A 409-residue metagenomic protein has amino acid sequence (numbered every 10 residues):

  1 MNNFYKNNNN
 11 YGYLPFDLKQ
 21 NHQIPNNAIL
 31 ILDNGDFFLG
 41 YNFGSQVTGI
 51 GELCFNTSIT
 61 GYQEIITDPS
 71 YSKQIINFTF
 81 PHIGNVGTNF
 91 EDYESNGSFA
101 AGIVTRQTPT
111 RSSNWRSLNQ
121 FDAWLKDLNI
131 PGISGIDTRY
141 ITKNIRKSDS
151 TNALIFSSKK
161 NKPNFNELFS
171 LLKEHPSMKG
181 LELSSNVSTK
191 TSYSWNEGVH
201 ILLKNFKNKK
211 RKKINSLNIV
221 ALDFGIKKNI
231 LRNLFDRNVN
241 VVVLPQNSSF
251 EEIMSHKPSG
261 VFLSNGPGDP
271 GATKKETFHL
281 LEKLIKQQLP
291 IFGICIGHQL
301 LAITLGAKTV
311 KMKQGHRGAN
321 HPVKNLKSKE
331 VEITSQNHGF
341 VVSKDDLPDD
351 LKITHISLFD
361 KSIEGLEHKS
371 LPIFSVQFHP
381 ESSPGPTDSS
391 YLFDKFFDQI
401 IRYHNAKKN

Functional and structural regions predicted by a protein language model:
N2-N247, E251, S255-H256, G268 (+2 more regions): RNA-binding accessory domains that recognize and position tRNA/RNA substrates
N21-I24, H316, P348-D349, L358-F359: Short solvent-exposed loop/turn micro-motifs enriched in small/polar/acidic residues
N42-F43, F80, Q314, Q336 (+2 more regions): Short clusters of small/polar residues that mark proteolytic maturation junctions
P131, N218, P290-F292, K308 (+1 more regions): Proline-centered loop/turn at the N-terminus of a beta-strand
D137, C295, H338, H379: Active-site glycine-centered loops adjacent to acidic/histidine catalytic or metal-binding residues that shape
S255, G260-I333, G339-K344, G385-H404: Cysteine-nucleophile active-site neighborhood
K329-L371, F378, K408-N409: Catalytic beta-strand/loop cores that center a nucleophilic Ser/Cys/Thr and support acyl-enzyme chemistry
